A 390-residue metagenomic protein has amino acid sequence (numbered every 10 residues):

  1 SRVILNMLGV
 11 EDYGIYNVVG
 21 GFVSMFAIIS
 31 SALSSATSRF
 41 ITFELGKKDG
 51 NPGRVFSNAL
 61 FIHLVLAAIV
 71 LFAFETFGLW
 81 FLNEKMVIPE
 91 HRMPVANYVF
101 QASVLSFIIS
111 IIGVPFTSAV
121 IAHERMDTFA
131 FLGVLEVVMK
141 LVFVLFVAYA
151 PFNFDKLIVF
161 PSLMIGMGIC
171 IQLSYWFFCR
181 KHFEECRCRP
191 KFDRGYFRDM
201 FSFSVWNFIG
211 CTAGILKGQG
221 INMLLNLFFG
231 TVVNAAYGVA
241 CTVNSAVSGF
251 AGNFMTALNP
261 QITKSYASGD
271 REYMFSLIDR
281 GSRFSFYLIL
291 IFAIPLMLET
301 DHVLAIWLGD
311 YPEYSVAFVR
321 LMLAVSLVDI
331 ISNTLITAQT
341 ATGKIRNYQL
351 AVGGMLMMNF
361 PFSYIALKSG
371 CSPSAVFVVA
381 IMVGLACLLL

Functional and structural regions predicted by a protein language model:
S1-D12, N83-V87, A148-F152, I215-A246 (+2 more regions): Helix-terminus/linker motif at the lipid-water interface of multi-pass membrane proteins
R2, G14-S30, F61, V205-W206 (+4 more regions): Alpha-helical transmembrane segments of polytopic membrane transporters and translocases
R2, S31-K47, A122, E184 (+3 more regions): Helix-loop junctions and terminal segments of transmembrane helices in multi-pass membrane transport/translocation
V3-M25, L157-P161, G195-F203, L224-S245 (+2 more regions): Interfacial/gating helices of multi-pass transporter permease domains
W80-A102, M297-L327: Interfacial segments at transmembrane-helix termini and the short loops linking adjacent helices
I108-L135, L145, C179, L323-G354: Membrane-interface junctions at transmembrane-helix termini in multi-pass inner-membrane proteins
F131-H182, F203, N244, G353-M358 (+1 more regions): Hydrophobic alpha-helical transmembrane segments
F154-P161, L173-G218, Q261, S268-S276: Interhelical loop/hinge segments that connect adjacent transmembrane helices in multipass membrane
